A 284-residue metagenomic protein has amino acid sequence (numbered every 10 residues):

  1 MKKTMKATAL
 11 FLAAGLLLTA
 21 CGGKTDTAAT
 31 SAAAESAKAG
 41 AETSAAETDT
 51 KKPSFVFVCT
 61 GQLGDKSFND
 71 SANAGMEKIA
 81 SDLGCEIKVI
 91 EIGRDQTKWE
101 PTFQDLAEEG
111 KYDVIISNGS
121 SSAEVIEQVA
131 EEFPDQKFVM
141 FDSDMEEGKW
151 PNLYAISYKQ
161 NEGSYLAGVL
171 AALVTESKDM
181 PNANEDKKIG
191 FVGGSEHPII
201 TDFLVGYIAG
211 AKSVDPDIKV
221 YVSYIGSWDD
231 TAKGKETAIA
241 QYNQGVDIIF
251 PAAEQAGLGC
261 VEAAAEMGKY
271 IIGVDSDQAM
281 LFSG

Functional and structural regions predicted by a protein language model:
M1-T8: Bacterial N-terminal signal peptides that target proteins for export
T8-A9, K159: Residue-level "hotspot" positions that anchor or transmit function at local structural transition points
L18-A20: C-terminal motif of bacterial Sec signal peptides marking the signal peptidase cleavage site
G23-G284: A residue-level marker of the well-folded mature domains of exported/periplasmic proteins
